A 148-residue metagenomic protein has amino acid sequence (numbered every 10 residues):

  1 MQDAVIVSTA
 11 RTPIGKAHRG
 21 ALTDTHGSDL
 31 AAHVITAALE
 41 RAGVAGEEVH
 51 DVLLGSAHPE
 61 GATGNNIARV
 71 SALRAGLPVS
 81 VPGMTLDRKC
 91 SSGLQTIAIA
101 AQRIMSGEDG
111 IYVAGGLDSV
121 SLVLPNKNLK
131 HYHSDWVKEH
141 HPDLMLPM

Functional and structural regions predicted by a protein language model:
M1-A4, K16-G46, P59-I67, A72-M148: Acyl-thioester C-C bond-transforming condensing/cleaving domain
T9-I14: Short polar catalytic/cofactor-binding loops
V52-S56: Short glycine-rich or small-residue beta-strand-to-loop segments that form or flank ligand, phosphate, metal/Fe-S
